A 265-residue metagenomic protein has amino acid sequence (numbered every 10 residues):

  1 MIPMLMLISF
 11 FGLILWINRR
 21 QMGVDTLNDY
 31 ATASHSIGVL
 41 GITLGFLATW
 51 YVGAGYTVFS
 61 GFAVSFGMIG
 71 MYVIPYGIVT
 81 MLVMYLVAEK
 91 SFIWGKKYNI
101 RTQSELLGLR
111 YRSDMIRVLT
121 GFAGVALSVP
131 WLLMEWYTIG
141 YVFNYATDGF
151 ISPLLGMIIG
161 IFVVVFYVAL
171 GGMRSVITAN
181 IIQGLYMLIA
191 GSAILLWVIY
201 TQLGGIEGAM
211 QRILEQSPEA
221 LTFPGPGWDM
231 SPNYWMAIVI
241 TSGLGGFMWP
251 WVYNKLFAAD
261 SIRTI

Functional and structural regions predicted by a protein language model:
M1-T57, V168-G171, A190, L196: Membrane-interface "cap" regions at the ends of multi-pass membrane proteins
L7, F11, T49-W50, G77-M81 (+4 more regions): Residue-level recognition of pore/gate-forming positions within transmembrane alpha-helices of multi-pass
L13-G23, S128-W136, G140, Y145-L155 (+3 more regions): Hydrophobic alpha-helical segments and their helix-loop junctions in multi-pass secondary transporters
A31-N99, Y234-M248, V252-I265: Membrane-interface helix-loop-helix modules in multi-pass membrane proteins
A31-S36, G108-D114, F223-D229: Helix-boundary and loop/linker segments of multi-pass membrane transporters
M71-A169, A237-S242, N254: Helix-loop-helix module between adjacent transmembrane segments
N99-R112, G171-I182, M248-I265: Hydrophobic, small-residue-rich membrane helices and short re-entrant helix-turn-helix hairpins that build
I116, T222-L244: Hydrophobic alpha-helical transmembrane segments
